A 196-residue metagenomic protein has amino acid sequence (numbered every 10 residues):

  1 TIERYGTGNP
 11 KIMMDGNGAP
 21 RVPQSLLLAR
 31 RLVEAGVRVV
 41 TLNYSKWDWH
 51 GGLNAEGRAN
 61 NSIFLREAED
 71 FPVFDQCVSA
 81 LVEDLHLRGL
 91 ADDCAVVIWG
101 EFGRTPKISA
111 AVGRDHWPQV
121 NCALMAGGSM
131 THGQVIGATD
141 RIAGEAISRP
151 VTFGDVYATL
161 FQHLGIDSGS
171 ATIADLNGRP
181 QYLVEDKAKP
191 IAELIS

Functional and structural regions predicted by a protein language model:
T1-S196: Ligand-binding pockets and gating/stacking loops
